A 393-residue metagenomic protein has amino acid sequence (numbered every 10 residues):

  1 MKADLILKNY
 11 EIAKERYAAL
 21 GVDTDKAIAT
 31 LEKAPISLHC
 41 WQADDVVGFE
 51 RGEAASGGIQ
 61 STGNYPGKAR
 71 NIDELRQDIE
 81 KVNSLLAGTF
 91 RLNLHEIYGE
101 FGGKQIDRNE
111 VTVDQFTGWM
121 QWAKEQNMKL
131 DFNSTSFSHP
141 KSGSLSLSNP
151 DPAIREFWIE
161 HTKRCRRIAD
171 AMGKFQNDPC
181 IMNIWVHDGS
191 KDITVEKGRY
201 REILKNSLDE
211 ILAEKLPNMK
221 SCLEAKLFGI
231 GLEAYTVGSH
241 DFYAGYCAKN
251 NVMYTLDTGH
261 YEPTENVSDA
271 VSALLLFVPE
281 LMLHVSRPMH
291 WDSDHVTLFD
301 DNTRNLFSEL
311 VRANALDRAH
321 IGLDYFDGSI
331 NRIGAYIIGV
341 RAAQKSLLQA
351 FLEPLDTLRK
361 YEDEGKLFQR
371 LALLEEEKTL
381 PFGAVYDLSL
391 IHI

Functional and structural regions predicted by a protein language model:
K2-V47, Y243, N251-L274: Amphipathic alpha-helical packing elements
T30-Q42, S56-E96: Catalytic domains of carbohydrate-active enzymes, especially glycoside hydrolases
A34-C40, F90-L94, M128-S134, C180-I184 (+4 more regions): Hydrophobic faces of well-ordered beta-strands that scaffold small-molecule active sites in alpha/beta enzyme cores
S37-N64, S136-N149, D188-S190: N-terminal small/glycine-rich loop or linker at the start of catalytic domains across soluble metabolic enzymes
W41-A43, H95-G99, T135-H139, H187-K191 (+4 more regions): Active-site beta-loop-alpha junctions enriched in small/polar residues
S61-A69, E233-D241, E262-R341: Gly/Pro-rich active-site loop or hairpin
T112-D131, T135-M253, T357: Active-site acidic/histidine proton-transfer and metal-coordination neighborhood in alpha/beta enzyme cores
I391-I393: Conserved small/polar residues in nucleotide/adenosyl-binding loops
